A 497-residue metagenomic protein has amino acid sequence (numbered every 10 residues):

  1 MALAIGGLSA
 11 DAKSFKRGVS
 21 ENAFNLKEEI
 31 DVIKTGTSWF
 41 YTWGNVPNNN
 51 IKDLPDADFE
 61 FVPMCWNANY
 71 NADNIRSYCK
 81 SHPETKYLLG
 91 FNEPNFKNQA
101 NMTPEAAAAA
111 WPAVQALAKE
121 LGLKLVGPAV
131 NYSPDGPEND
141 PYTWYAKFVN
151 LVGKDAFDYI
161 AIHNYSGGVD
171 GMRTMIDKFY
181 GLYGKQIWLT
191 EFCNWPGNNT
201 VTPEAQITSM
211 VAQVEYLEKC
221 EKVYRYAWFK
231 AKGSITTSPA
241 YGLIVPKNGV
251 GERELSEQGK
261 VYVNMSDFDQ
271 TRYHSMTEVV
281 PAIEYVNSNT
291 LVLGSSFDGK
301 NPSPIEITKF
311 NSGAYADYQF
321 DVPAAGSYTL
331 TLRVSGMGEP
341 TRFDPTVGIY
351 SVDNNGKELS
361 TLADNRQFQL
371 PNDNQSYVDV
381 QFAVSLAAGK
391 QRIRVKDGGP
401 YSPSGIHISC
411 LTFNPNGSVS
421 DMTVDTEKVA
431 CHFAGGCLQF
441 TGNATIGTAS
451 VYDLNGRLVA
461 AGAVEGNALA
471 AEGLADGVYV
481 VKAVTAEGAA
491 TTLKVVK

Functional and structural regions predicted by a protein language model:
F15-L88: N-terminal carbohydrate-binding/catalytic regions of secreted carbohydrate-active enzymes
T42, P63, N92, Y142-G197 (+1 more regions): Aromatic- and acid-rich polysaccharide-binding/catalytic face of secreted or lumenal carbohydrate-active enzymes
D58-V62, C220-Y224, F229-V279, N414: Aromatic-rich peripheral "rim/lid" segments of glycoside hydrolase catalytic domains that contact and position glycan
H82-P104, L125-D135, D155-G167, L189-F192 (+1 more regions): Active-site groove signature of glycoside hydrolases
G127-P137, L182-M210, F229-K247: Active-site clefts of carbohydrate-active enzymes
D269-G417, G456: Extracytoplasmic
N414-C437, G442-N443, G447: Residue-level detector of functionally pivotal "anchor" positions at catalytic/ligand-binding pockets or at interdomain
M422, D476-K497: C-terminal tail/sorting-segment detector
